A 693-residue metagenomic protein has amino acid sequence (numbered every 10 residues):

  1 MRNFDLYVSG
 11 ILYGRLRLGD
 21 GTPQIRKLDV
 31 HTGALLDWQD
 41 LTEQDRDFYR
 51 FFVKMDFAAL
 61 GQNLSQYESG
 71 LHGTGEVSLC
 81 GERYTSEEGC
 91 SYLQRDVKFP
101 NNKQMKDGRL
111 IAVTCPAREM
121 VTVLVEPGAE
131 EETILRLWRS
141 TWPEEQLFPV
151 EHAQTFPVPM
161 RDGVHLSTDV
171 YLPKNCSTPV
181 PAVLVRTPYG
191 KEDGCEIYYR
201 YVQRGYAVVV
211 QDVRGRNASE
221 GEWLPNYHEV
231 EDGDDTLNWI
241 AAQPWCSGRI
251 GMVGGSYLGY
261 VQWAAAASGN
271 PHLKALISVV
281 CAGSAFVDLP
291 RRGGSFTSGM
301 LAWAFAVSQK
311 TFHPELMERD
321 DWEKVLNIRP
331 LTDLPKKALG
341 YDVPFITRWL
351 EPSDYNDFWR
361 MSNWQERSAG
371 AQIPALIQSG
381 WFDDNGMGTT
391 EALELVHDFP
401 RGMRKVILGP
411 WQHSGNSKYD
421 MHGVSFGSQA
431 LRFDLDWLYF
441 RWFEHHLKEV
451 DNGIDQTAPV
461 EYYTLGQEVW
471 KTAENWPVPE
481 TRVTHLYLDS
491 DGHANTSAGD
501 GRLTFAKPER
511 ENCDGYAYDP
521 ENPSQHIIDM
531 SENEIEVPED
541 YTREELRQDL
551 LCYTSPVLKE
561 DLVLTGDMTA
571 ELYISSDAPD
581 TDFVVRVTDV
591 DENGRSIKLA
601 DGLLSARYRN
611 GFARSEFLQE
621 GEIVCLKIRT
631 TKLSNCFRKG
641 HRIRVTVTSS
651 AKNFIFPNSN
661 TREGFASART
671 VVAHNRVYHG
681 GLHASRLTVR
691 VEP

Functional and structural regions predicted by a protein language model:
K27-E88, P181: Solvent-exposed helix/loop surface patches that form functional interfaces
W138-T178, T554-E560: N-terminal cap/lid segment of alpha/beta-hydrolase-fold proteins
D193-Q211, E394: Short amphipathic alpha-helix adjacent to the substrate-entry channel of hydrolases
L224-P244: Alpha/beta-hydrolase active-site loop
P244-Y257: Alpha/beta-hydrolase fold nucleophile elbow
G259-N270, L572: Short glycine-enriched nucleophile-adjacent loop and the immediately C-terminal alpha-helix near the catalytic center
A267-G370: Accessory cap/linker subdomain of secreted extracellular hydrolases
L435-F440, L447-P693: Glycine/threonine-rich phosphate-binding loop and adjacent beta-strand/alpha-helix elements that clamp
